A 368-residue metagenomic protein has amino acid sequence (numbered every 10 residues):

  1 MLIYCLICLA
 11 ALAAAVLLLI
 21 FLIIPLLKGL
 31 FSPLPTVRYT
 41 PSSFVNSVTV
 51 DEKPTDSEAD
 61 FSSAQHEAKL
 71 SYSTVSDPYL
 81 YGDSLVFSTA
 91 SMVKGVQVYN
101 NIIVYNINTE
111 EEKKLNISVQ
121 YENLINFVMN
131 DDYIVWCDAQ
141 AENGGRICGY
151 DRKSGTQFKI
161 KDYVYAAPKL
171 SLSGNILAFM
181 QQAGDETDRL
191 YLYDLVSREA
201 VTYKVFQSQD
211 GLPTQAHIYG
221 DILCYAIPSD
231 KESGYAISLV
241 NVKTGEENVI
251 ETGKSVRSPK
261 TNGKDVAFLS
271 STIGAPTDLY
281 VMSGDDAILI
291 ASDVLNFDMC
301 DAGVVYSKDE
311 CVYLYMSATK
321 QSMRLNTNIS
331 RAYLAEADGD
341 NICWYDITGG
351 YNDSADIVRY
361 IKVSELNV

Functional and structural regions predicted by a protein language model:
M1-D132, L366: N-terminal "mature head" segments of proteins
S63-L70, E111-I117, G155-D162, E199-Q207 (+3 more regions): A short beta-strand motif characteristic of beta-propeller blades
Y72-G82, Y121-D131, V164-G174, Q209-G220 (+3 more regions): Repeated scaffold domains used in trafficking and secretory/extracellular systems, primarily beta-propellers
V86-T89, I134-D138, A178-M180, L223-A226 (+3 more regions): Residue position within the beta-strands of beta-propeller blades
V93-I103, E142-G149, D185-L192, K231-L239 (+3 more regions): Structural motif
N106-E110, Y150-G155, Y193-R198, V240-G245 (+3 more regions): Short loop/turn segments that connect beta-strands within beta-propeller blades
L170-S173, L177-V242, E247-K254: Solenoidal tandem-repeat scaffolds enriched in leucines and small polar residues
F297, Y306-V368: Hydrophilic extracytoplasmic domains
